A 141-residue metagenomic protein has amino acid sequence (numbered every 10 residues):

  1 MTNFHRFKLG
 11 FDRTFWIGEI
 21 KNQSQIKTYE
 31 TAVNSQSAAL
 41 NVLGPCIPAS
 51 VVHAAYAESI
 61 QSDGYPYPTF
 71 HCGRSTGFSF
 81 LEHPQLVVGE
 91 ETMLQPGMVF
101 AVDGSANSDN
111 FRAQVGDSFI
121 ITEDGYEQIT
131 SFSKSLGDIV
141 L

Functional and structural regions predicted by a protein language model:
M1-L141: Active-site neighborhoods and metal-handling regions in enzymes and metal-associated proteins
